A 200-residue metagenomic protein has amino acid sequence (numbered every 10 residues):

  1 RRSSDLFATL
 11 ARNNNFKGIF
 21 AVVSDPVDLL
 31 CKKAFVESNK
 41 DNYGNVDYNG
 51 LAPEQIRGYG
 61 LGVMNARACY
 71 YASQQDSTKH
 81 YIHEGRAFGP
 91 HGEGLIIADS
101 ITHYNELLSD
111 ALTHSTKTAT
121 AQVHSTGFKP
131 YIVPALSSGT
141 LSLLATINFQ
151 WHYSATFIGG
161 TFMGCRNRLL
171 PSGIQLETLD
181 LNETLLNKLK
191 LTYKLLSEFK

Functional and structural regions predicted by a protein language model:
R2-S3: Short, small-residue-biased leader/transition segments that mark boundaries at the very start of proteins
F7-A8: Generic structural signal for well-ordered alpha-helices, preferentially at hydrophobic/aromatic core positions
A11-I19: A short helix->loop->beta-strand "cap" motif at the edges of active sites that frequently abuts
N15, G50-P53, T120-S125: Generic alpha-helix detector with strongest preference for long hydrophobic helices that associate with membranes
I19, S24-D99: Rossmann-like dinucleotide-binding core of oxidoreductases
Y71-K200: Long, compositionally biased stretches enriched for glycine and/or charged residues
